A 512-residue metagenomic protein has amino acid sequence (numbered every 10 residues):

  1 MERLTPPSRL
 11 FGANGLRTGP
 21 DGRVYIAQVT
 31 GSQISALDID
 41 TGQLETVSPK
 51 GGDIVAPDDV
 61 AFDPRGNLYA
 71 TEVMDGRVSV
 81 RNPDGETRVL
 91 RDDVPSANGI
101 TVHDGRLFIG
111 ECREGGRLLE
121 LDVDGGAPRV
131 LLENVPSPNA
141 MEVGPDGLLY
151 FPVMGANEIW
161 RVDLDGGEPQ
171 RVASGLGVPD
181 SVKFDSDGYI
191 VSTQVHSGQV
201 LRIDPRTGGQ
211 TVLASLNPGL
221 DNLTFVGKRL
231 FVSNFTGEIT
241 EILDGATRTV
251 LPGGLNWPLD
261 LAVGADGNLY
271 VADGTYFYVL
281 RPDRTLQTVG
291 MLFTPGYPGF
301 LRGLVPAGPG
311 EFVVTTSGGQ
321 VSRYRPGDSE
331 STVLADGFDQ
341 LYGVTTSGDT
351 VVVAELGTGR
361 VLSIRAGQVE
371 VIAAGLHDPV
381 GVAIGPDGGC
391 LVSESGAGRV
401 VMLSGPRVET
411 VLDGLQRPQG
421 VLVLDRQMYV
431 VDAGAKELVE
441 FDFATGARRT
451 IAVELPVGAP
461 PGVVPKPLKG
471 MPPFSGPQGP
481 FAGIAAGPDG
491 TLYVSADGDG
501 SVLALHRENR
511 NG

Functional and structural regions predicted by a protein language model:
E2-P7, Q43-K50, E86-R91, G126-E133 (+9 more regions): A short beta-strand motif characteristic of beta-propeller blades
T5-Q33, A496-S501: Beta-strand-rich domains and repeat architectures in extracellular enzymes and scaffolds, especially beta-propellers
P7-D21, G51-L68, R77, D93-R106 (+15 more regions): Beta-rich, blade/repeat-based domains predominating in secreted/periplasmic proteins but also intracellular
S32-I34, G76-V78, G115-L118, N157-I159 (+8 more regions): Structural signal for beta-propeller blades
D38-G42, R81-E86, L121-G126, V162-G167 (+8 more regions): Short loop/turn segments that connect beta-strands within beta-propeller blades
V73: Glycine/small-residue-rich loop that forms an oxyanion/phosphate-binding "nest" at active or ligand-binding sites
S475-G512: Blade-level signature of beta-propeller repeat domains, shared across WD40, Kelch, NHL, RCC1 and BNR/Asp-box propellers
